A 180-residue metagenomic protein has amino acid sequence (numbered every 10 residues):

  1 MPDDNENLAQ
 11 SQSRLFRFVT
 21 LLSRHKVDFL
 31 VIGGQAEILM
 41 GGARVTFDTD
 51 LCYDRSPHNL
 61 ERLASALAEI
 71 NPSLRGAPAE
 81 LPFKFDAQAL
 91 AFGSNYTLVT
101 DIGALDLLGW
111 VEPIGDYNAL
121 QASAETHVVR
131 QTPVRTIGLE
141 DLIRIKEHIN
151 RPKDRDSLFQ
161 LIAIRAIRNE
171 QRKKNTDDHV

Functional and structural regions predicted by a protein language model:
M1-V180: Compositionally biased terminal segments of proteins
